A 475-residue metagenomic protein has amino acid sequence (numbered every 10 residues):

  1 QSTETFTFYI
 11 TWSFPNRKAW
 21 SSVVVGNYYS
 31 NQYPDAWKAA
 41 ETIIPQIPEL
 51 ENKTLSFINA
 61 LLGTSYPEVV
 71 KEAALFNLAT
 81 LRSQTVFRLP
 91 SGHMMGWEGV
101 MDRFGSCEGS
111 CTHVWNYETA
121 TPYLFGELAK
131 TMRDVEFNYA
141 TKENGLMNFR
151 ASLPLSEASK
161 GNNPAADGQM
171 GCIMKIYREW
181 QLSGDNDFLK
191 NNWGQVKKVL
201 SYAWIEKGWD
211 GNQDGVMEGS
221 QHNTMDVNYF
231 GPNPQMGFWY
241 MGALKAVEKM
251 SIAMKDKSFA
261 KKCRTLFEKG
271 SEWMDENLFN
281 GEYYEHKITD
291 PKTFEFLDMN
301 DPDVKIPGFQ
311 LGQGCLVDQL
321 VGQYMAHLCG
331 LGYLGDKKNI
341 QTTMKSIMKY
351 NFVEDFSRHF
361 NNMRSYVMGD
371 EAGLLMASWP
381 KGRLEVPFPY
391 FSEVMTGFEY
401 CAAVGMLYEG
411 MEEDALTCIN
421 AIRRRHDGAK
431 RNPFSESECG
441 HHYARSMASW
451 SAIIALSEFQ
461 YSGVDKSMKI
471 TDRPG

Functional and structural regions predicted by a protein language model:
S2, L153-P164, D226-M236: Aromatic/His-enriched, Gly/Pro-containing loop or helix-boundary segments that lie immediately adjacent to catalytic
S2-W115, L128-A129, N186-D187, S251: Acidic/polar, glycine-enriched structural segments that form the non-catalytic walls/loops of the carbohydrate-binding
K18, L153-Y202: A conserved hydrophobic secondary-structure block that centers on an alpha-helix together with its immediately flanking
I47, E51-T54, I58, C263-M274 (+1 more regions): Short amphipathic alpha-helical coiled-coil/interface segments
G99-D102, A151-E157, W379-P387: Short glycine/proline-rich turn/loop motifs
G105-L146, Q169, K190, V227 (+5 more regions): Active-site core of glycosidic bond-cleaving carbohydrate-active enzymes
A129, Q181, G194, S201-G208 (+4 more regions): HEAT/HEAT-like alpha-solenoid repeats
G211-M217: Acidic, glycine-anchored loop motifs typical of Ca2+
